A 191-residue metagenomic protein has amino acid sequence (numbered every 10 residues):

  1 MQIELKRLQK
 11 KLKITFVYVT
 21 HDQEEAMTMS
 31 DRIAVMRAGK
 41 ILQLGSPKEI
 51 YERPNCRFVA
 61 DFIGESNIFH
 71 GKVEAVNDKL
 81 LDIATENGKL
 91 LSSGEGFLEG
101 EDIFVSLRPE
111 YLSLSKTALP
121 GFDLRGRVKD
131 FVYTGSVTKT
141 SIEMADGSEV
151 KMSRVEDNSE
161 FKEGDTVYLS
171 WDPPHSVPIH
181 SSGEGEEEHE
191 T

Functional and structural regions predicted by a protein language model:
M1-F58: ABC ATPase nucleotide-binding domains
K6, K48-Y51, A60, F104 (+2 more regions): Solvent-exposed, non-membrane alpha-helical residues enriched in polar/charged side chains
T15, Q23, F62-K72: Elongated periplasmic alpha-helical coiled-coil
E24, K48, R57, F69 (+3 more regions): Glycine-centered loop/turn positions within well-structured domains that cap or flank conserved ligand/cofactor-binding
A38, E74-A75: Short acidic/glycine-rich beta-turn/loop cap or linker motifs at sensory/regulatory domain boundaries that couple input
S46, F58, K72, R125-R127: Residues located in well-ordered beta-strands
S46-G64, P109-P120: Short boundary/loop segments of OB/S1/cold-shock single-stranded nucleic-acid-binding domains
S66, V76-T191: Non-catalytic connector elements of ABC transporters
